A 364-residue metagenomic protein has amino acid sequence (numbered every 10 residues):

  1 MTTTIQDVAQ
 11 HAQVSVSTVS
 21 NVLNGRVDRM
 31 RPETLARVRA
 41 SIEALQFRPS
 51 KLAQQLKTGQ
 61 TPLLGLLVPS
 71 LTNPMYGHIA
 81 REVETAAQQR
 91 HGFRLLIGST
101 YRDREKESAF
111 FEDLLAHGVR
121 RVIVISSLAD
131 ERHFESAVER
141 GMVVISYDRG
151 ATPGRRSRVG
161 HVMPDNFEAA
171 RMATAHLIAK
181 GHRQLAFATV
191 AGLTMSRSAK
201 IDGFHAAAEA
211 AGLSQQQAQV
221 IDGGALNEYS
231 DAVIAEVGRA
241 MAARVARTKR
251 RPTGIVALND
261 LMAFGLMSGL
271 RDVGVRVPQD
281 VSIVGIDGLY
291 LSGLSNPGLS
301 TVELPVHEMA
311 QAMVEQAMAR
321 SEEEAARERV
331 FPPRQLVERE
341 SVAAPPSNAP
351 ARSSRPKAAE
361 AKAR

Functional and structural regions predicted by a protein language model:
M1-Q60, R355-R364: N-terminal helix-turn-helix DNA-binding module of bacterial transcription factors
T3, G59-A175, A179, L193 (+2 more regions): Alpha-helical recognition/docking segments in bacterial nutrient-uptake and carbohydrate-utilization systems
I42, A87, A208, L270 (+1 more regions): Conserved hydrophobic residues forming the short capping helix/wall of the S-adenosyl-L-methionine
P69-H78, I97-K106, R149, H161-M172 (+5 more regions): Hinge/beta->alpha junction and helix N-cap segments in small-molecule ligand-binding domains
Q89-H91, R140, A208-Q215, R247-R250 (+1 more regions): Short helix-capping segments at alpha-helix termini
V159, R239-R364: Flexible loop/turn connectors
Q184, Q215-Q219, R276-S282: Short acidic capping loops at alpha-helix termini that bridge into adjacent secondary structure
